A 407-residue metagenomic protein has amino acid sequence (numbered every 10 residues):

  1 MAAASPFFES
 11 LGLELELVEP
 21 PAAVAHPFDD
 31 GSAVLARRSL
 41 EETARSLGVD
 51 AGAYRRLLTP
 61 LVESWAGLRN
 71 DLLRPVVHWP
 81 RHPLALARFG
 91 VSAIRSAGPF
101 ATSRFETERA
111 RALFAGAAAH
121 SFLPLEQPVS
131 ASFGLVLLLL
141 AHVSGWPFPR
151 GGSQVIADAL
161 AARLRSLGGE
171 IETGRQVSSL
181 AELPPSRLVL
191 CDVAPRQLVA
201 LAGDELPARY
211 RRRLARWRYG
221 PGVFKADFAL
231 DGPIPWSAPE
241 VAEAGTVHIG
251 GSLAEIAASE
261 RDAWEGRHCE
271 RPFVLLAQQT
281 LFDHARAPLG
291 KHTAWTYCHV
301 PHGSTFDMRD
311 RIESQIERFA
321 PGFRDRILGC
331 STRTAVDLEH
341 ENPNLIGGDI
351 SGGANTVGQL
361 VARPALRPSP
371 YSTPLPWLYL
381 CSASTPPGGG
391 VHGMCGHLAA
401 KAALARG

Functional and structural regions predicted by a protein language model:
M1-A23: N-terminal FAD cofactor-binding segment of flavoenzymes
D29-P128: Rossmann-like flavin
E42-R45, R196-A202, A229, P288-Q315: Conserved FAD/dinucleotide-binding core of flavoprotein oxidoreductases
A85-P99, L140-A162, S304-M308: Short beta-strand to alpha-helix junction loop
T107-P124, R271-L275, G322-P386: A glycine-rich dinucleotide-binding beta-alpha-beta segment and adjacent secondary-structure elements that constitute
F133-A181, R187: Helical element adjacent to the flavin cofactor pocket in flavoenzyme catalytic cores
G169, T173-A287: Mid-domain catalytic core of redox enzymes that form a hydrophobic substrate pocket/lid adjacent to a catalytic redox
C381-A405: A conserved FAD-binding loop/helix module that cradles the flavin
